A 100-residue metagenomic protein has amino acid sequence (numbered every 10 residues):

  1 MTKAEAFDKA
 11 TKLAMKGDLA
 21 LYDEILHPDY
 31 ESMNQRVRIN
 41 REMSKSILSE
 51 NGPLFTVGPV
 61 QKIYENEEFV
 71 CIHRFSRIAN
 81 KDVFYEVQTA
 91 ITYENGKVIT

Functional and structural regions predicted by a protein language model:
M1-T100: C-terminal and inter-domain tail/linker signature
